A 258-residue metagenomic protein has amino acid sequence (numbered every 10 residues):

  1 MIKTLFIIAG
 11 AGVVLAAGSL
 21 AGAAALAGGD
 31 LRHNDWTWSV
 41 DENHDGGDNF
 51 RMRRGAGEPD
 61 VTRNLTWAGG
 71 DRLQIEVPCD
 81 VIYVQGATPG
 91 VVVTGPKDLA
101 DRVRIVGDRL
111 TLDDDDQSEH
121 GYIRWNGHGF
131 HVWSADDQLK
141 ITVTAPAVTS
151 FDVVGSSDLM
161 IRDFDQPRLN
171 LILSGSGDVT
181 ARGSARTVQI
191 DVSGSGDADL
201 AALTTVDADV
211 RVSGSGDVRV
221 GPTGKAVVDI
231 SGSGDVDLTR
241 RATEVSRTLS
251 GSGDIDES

Functional and structural regions predicted by a protein language model:
I2-V154, R162-D165, R182, L203 (+1 more regions): Acidic (Asp/Glu) and glycine-rich low-complexity loops/linkers that are typically intrinsically disordered
E58, A68-V81, K97, A135-Q138 (+5 more regions): Glycine- and small/acidic-residue-enriched microsegments that form turns, hinges, and capping elements
